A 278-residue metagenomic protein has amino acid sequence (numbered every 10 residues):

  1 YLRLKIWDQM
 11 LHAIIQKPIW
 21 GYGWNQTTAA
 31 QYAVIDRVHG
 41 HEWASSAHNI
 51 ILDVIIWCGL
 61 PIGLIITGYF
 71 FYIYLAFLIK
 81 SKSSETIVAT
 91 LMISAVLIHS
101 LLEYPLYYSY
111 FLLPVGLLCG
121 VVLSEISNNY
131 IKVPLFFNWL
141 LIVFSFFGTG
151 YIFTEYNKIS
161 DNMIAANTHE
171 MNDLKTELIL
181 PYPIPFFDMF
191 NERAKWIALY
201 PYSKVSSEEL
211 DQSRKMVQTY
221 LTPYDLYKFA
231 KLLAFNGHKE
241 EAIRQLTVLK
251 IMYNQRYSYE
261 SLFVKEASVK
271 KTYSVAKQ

Functional and structural regions predicted by a protein language model:
L2-A44, I51, C58-I62: TM-adjacent membrane-interface loops and short helices in multi-pass inner/ER membrane proteins
G40, T86, Q218-T219: Short coil/turn linker motifs that delimit alpha-helical repeat modules in TPR/alpha-solenoid proteins
I55-G59, L101-L102: Transmembrane helix irregularities
L60-V88: Hydrophobic transmembrane alpha-helices and their immediate junctions
K80, L123-S127, F235-K239: Alpha-helix C-terminal capping/termination sites
S84-N138: Transmembrane alpha-helices of multi-pass inner-membrane enzymes
V143-L174: Hydrophobic alpha-helical transmembrane segments in integral membrane proteins
L178-Q278: C-terminal luminal/periplasmic domains and tails of membrane-associated envelope-modifying transferases
